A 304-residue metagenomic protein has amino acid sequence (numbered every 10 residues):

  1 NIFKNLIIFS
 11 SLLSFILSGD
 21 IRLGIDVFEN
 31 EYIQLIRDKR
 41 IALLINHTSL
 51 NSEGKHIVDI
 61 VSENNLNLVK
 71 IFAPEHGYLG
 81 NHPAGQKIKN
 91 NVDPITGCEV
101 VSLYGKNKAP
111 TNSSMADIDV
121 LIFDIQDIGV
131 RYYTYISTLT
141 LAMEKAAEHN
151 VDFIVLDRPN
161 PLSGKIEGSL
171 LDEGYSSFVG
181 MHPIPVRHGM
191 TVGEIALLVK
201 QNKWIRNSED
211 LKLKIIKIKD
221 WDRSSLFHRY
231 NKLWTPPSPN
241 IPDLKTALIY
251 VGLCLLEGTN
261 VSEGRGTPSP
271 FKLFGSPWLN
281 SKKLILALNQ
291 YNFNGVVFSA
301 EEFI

Functional and structural regions predicted by a protein language model:
S10-G19: Hydrophobic h-region of N-terminal signal peptides that target proteins for export in Gram-negative bacteria
I21-L66: N-terminal phosphate-binding or glycine-rich loops at protein starts, especially the Walker A/P-loop of NTPases
G24-V27, Y32, I45, M181-G295 (+1 more regions): C-terminal and late-domain segments of enzyme folds
L66, E148-D152: A short helix->loop->beta-strand "cap" motif at the edges of active sites that frequently abuts
V69-H76, L156: Short internal beta-strands
G80-G85, I154-S176: Glycine-rich, charge-decorated loop segments at or immediately adjacent to ligand/cofactor-binding or catalytic sites
I88-I118, V130: Glycine-rich oxoanion-binding loops at beta->alpha junctions
D127-L139: Glycine/threonine-rich flexible loop motifs
